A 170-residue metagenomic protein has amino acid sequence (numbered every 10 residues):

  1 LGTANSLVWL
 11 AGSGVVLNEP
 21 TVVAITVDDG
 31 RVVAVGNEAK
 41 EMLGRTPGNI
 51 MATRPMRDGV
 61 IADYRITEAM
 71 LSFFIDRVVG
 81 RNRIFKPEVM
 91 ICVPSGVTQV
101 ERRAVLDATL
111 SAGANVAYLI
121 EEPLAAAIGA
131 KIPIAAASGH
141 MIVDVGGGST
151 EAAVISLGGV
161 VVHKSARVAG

Functional and structural regions predicted by a protein language model:
L1-V145, A153-G170: Nucleotide/phosphate-binding catalytic cleft detector across ATP-hydrolyzing and phosphate-transferring enzymes
T150: Metal-dependent DNA phosphodiester-chemistry modules and their immediately adjacent helices/loops in DNA-processing
